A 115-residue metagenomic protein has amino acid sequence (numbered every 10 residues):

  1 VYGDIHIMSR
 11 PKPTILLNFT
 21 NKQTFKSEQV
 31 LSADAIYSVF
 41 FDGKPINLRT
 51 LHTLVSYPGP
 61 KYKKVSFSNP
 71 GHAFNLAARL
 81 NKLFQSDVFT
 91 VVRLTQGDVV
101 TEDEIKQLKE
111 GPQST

Functional and structural regions predicted by a protein language model:
V1-I7: Short, Lys/Arg-enriched N-terminal segments with co-localized hydrophobic residues within the first ~10-30 amino acids
S9-I15, F74-T115: Short, mixed-charge low-complexity intrinsically disordered segments
P11-P13, P45, P58-P60, P70 (+1 more regions): Proline-rich intrinsically disordered, low-complexity coils
L16-S27: A short, compositionally biased domain-edge/stem linker segment
K22-T24, A35-Y37, G43, S68-G71 (+1 more regions): Conserved N-terminal glycine/acidic-rich loop preference
K26-Y62, K82, D87-Q96, T101: Short aromatic-glycine-(Arg/Gly/Cys) micro-motifs in beta-strand/loop hairpins
Y62-R79: Amphipathic, hydrophobic secondary-structure cores in small proteins
